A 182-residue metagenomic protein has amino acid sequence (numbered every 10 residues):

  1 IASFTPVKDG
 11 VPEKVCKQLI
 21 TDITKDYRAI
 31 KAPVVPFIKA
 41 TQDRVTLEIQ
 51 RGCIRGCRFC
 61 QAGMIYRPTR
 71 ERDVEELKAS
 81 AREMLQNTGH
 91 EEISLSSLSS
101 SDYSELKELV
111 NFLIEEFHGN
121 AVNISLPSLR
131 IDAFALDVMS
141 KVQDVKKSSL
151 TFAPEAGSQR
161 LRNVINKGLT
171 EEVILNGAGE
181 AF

Functional and structural regions predicted by a protein language model:
A2-T46: N-terminal [4Fe-4S]-dependent radical SAM core
T5, K14-C16, G56-F59, S104 (+2 more regions): Short helix/loop capping segments that flank catalytic or ligand/cofactor-binding pockets
V34-R58, L85, S148: N-terminal pre-triad scaffold of radical SAM enzymes
P36, F59-I65, A156-R162: Gly-rich Lys/Arg/Thr-decorated short loops/hinges at beta-loop-alpha junctions or inter-strand turns that position
C53, C57, L77, L126 (+1 more regions): Conserved, mostly hydrophobic/aromatic
C60-E76: Iron-sulfur (Fe-S) cluster-binding segments and ferredoxin-like electron-carrier domains, especially [2Fe-2S]
K78-R82: Acidic, glycine-rich loop-and-beta core segments that form the ion-binding/anion-interacting portion of active sites
E83-F182: Conserved SAM/AdoMet-binding glycine-rich loop
